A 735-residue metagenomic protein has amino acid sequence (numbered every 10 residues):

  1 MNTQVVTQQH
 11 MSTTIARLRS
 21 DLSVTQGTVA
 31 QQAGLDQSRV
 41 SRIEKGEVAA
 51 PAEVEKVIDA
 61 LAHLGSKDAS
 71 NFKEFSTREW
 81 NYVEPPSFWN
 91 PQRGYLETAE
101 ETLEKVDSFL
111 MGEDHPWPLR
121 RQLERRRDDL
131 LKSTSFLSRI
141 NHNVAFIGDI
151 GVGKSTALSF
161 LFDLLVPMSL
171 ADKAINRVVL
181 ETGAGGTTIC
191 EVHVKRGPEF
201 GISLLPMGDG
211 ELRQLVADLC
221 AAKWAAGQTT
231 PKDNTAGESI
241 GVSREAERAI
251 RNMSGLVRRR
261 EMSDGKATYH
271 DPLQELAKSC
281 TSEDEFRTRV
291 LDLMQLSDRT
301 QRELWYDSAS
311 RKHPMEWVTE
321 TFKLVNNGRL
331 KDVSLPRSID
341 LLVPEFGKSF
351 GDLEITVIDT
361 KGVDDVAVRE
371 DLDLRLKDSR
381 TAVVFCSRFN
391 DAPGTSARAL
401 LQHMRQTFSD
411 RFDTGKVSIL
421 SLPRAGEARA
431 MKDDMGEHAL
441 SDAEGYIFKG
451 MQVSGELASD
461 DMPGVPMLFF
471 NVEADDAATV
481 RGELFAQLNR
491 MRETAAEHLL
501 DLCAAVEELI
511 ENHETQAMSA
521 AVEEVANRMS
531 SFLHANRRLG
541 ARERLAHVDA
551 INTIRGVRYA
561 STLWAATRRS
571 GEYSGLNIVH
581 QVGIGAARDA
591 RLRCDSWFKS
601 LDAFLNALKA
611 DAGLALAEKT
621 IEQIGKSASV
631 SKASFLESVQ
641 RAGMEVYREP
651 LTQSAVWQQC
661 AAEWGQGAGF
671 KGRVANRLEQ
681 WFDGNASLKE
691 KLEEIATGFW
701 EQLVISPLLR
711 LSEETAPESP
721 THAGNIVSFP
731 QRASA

Functional and structural regions predicted by a protein language model:
M1-Q26, A30-V192, P198-A382, F389-S396 (+2 more regions): Non-catalytic alpha-helical scaffolds
Q402-D410: A short, gly/pro- and small-residue-rich
P423: Active-site glycine-centered loops adjacent to acidic/histidine catalytic or metal-binding residues that shape
